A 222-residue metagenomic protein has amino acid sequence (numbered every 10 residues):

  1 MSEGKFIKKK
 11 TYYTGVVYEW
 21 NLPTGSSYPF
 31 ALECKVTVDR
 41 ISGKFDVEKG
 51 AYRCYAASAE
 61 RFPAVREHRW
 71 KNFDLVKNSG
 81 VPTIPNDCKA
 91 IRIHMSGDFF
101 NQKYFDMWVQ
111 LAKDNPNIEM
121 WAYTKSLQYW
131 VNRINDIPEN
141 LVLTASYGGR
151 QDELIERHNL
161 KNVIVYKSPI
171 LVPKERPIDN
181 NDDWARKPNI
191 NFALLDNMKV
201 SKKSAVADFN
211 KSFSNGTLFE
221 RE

Functional and structural regions predicted by a protein language model:
M1-E222: Class I S-adenosyl-L-methionine
